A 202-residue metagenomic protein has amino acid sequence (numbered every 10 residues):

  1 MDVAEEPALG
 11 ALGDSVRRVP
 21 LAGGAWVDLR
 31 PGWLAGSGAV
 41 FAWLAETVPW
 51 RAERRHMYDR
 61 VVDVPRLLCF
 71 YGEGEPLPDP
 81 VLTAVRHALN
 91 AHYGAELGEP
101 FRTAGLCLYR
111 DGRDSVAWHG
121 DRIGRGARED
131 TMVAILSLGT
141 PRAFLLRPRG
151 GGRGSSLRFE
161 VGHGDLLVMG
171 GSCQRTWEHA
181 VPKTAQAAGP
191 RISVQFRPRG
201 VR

Functional and structural regions predicted by a protein language model:
M1-R202: Non-heme Fe(II) oxygenase metal-center motifs and adjacent flexible, charged/small-residue loops
